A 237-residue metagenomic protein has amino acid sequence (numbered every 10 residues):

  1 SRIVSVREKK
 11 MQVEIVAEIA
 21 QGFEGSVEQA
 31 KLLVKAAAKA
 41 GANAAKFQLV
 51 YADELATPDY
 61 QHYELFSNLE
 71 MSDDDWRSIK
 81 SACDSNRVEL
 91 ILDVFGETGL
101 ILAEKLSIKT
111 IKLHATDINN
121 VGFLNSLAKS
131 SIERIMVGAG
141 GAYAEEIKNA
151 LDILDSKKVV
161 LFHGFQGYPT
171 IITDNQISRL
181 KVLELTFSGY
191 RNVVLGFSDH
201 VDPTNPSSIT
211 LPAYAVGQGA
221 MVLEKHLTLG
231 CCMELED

Functional and structural regions predicted by a protein language model:
R2-D237: Catalytic cores and adjacent flexible loops of soluble metabolic enzymes that perform enolate/carbanion chemistry on
